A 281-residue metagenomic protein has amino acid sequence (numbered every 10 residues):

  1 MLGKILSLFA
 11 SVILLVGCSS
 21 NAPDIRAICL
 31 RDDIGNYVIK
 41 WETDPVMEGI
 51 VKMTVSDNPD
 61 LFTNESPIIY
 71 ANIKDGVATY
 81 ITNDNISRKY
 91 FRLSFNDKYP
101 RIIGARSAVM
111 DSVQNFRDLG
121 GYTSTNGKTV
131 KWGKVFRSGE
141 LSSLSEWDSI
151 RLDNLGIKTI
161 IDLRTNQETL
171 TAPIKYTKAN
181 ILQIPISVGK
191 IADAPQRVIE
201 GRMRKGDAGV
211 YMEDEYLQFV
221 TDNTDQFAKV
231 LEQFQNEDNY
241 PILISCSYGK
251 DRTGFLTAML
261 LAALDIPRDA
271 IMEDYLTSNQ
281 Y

Functional and structural regions predicted by a protein language model:
L2-S11: Sec-dependent signal peptide recognition, specifically the positively charged N-region followed immediately by
L14-G17: C-terminal motif of bacterial Sec signal peptides marking the signal peptidase cleavage site
S19-L243, L256-Y281: Cys-dependent protein tyrosine phosphatase-like superfamily
Y248, R252-T253: Ser/Thr-glycine-rich phosphate-binding loops at phosphate-binding pockets of nucleotides, nucleotide cofactors
